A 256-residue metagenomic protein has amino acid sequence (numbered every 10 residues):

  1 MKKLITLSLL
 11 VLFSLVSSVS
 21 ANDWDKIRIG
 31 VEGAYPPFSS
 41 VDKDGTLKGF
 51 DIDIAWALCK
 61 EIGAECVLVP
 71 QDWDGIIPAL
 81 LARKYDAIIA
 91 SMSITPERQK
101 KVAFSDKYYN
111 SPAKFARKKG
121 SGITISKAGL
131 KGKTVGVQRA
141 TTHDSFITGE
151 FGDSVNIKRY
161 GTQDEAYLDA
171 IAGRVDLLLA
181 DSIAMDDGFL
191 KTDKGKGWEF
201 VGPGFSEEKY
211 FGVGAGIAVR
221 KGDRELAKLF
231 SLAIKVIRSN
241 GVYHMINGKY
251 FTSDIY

Functional and structural regions predicted by a protein language model:
M1-L4: Positively charged n-region of N-terminal signal peptides that target proteins for export
L7-V16: Bacterial N-terminal signal peptides
N22-S91, K100: Extracytoplasmic small-molecule ligand-binding "clamshell" domains of the periplasmic binding protein/Venus flytrap
G33, N110-R117, D193-L232, F251-Y256: Periplasmic-binding protein-like
S39-K43, A55-A64, K127, A140-G161 (+3 more regions): Ligand-binding cleft/hinge of the Venus flytrap
K60-E61, V69-P70, D74-A87, K101-A103 (+2 more regions): Short helices/loops that flank or line small-molecule/ion binding pockets
G75-P78, M92-K100, F146-G149, D176-F211: A ligand-binding cleft/hinge motif common to bilobed small-molecule-binding domains
R117-V135: Flexible hinge/capping segments at coil-to-helix
